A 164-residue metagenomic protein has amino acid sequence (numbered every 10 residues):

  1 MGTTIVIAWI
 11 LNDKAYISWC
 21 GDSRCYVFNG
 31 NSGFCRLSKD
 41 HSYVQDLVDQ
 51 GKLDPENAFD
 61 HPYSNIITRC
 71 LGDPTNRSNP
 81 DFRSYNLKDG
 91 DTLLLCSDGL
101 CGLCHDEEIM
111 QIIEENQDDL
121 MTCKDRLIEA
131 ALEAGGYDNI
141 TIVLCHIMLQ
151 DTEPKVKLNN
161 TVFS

Functional and structural regions predicted by a protein language model:
G2-N29, R36: Conserved catalytic micro-motifs used in adenylation/nucleotidyl-transfer and phosphoryl/amide- and methyl-transfer
T3-I5, N79-F82, E129: A generic local structural motif
A8-L11, L144-M148: Conserved beta strand-loop-helix elements of the APE1-like EEP
W19-R24, I66-T75, Y85-I112, I128 (+3 more regions): Conserved beta-strand-loop-short alpha-helix elements that form and flank the Mn2+/Mg2+-coordinating active site
G30-S32, D106-I109, K155-K157: Short amphipathic alpha-helical segments
S38-D89, E153: Conserved, helical-rich catalytic subdomain that frames metal- and/or nucleotide-binding sites in enzyme alpha/beta
E115-T122: Short, charged, surface-exposed loops that flank catalytic or proteolytic processing sites
Q150-S164: Intrinsically disordered or compositionally simple regulatory linkers and C-terminal tails in signal-transduction
